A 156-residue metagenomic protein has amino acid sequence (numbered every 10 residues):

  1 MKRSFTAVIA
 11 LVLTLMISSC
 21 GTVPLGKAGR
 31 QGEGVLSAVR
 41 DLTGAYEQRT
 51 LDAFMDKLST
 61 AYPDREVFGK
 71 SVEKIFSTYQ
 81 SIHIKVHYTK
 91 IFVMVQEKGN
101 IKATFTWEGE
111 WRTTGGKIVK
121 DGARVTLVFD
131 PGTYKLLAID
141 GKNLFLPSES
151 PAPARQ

Functional and structural regions predicted by a protein language model:
M1-I9: Bacterial N-terminal signal peptides that target proteins for export
V8-S18: Bacterial N-terminal signal peptides
S19-Q48, D56, T60: Short, low-complexity N-terminal intrinsically disordered segments enriched in polar/charged residues
L36-S37, M55-T104, W111: Short solvent-exposed beta->alpha transition segments
L42, F54, F68, L127: Hydrophobic pocket/interface hotspot
M94-Q156: Exposed beta-sheet edge and beta->alpha loop/turn motif
